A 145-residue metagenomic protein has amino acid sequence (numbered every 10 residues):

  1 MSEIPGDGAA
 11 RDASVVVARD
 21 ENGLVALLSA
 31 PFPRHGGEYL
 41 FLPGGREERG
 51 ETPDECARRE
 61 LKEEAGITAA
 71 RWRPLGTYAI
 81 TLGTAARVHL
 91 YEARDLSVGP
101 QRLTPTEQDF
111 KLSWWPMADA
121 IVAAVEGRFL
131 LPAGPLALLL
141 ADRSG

Functional and structural regions predicted by a protein language model:
M1-V17, E21, A30: Acidic, metal-coordinating catalytic segment for phosphate/diphosphate chemistry, firing primarily on the Nudix
A9-R11, D20, H35, G83-A85 (+1 more regions): A generic fold-level signal
S14-V15, G45-P132: Unchanged
R19, A93, A141: Short beta-strand-to-turn element immediately C-terminal to the catalytic PLP-Schiff-base lysine in fold type I
L28-R34: A surface-exposed, charged beta-strand/loop segment in the N-terminal or early-internal portion of soluble proteins
R34-L40: A conserved beta-turn-beta hairpin within the catalytic core of GNAT-like acetyltransferases that forms part
A133-G145: Short, amphipathic C-terminal "tail helix"
